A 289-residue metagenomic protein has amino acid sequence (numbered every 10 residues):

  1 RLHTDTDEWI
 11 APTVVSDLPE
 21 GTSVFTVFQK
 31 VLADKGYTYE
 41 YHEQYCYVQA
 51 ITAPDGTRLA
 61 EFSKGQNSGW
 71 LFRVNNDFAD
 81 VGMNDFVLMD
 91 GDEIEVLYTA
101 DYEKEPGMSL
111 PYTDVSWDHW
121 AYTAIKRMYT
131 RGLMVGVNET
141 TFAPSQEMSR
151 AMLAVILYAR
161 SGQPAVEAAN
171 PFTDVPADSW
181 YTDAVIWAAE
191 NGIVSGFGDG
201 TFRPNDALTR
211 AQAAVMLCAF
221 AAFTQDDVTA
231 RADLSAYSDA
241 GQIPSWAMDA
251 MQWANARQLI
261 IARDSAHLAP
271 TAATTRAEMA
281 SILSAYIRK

Functional and structural regions predicted by a protein language model:
R1-P111: Ubiquitin-like/PB1-type beta-grasp interaction modules and other compact soluble beta-rich domains
T6, F78-N84, L88, L97 (+7 more regions): Feature responds to low-complexity, polar/acidic, surface-exposed segments characteristic of secreted/exported proteins
E20-F28, M148-S149, T209, T275-R276: Short, structural beta-strand-to-alpha-helix junction motif
V24-V31, L153-A154, A213-A214, M279: Amphipathic, non-transmembrane alpha-helical segments in extracytoplasmic/periplasmic proteins
D34-Y37, D92, R131, G192-I193 (+1 more regions): Loop/turn elements at helix/coil->beta-strand transitions in domains of secreted/extracellular proteins
D249, N255-R257: GST-like fold's C-terminal all-alpha helical module
